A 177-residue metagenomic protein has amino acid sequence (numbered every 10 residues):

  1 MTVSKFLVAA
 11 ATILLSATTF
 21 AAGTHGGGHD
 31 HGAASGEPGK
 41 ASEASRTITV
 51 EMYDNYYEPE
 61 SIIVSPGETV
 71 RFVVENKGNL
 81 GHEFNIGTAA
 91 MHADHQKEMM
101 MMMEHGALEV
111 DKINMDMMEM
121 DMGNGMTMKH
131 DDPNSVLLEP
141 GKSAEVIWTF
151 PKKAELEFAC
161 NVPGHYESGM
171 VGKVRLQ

Functional and structural regions predicted by a protein language model:
M1-V8: Bacterial N-terminal signal peptides that target proteins for export
S16-T19: N-terminal signal peptide c-region/cleavage motif recognized by signal peptidases
A22-I48, A90-E119, T149-P151, H165-Q177: Extracytoplasmic/periplasmic copper-protein system
G28-S35, E75, N79-L80, M120-M122 (+1 more regions): Extracellular/periplasmic metallocenter environments
P38-V70, M128: N-terminal edge beta-strand
D54, N76-G78, T88-A90: Short glycine-rich, polar/acidic loop-and-turn segments at beta strand-coil junctions
E83-G87: Beta-strand signatures of extracellular beta-sandwich domains
